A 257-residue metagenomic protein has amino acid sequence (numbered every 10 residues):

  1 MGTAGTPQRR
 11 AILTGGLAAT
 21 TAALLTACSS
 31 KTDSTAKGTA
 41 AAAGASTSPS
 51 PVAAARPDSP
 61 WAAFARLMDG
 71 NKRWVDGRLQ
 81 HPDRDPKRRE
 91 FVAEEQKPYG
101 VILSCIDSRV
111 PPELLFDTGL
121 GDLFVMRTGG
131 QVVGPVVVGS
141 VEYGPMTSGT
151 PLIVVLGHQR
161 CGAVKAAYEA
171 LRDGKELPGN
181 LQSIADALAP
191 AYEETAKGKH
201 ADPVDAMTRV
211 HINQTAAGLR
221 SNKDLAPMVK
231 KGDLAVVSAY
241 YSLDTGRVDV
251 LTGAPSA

Functional and structural regions predicted by a protein language model:
M1-A23: N-terminal secretory signal peptides and thylakoid transit peptides that target proteins across membranes
L13-T14, T20, S29, D33-A45 (+5 more regions): Divalent-metal-activated hydrolytic enzyme cores
L25-A27: C-terminal segment of classical bacterial N-terminal signal peptides
L103-C105, R127, V154-H158, V237-S242: Short beta-strand segments
I106-R109, E113-Q131, V136: Active-site cofactor/substrate anionic-group-binding motifs, chiefly glycine- and Lys/Arg-rich phosphate-binding loops
S108-R109, H158-A163: Gly/Ser/Thr-rich loops at beta-strand to alpha-helix junctions that form or flank small-molecule/cofactor-binding
P112-E113, V164-A166: Short glycine-/acidic-enriched loop or helix-start segments at secondary-structure transitions that form or flank
